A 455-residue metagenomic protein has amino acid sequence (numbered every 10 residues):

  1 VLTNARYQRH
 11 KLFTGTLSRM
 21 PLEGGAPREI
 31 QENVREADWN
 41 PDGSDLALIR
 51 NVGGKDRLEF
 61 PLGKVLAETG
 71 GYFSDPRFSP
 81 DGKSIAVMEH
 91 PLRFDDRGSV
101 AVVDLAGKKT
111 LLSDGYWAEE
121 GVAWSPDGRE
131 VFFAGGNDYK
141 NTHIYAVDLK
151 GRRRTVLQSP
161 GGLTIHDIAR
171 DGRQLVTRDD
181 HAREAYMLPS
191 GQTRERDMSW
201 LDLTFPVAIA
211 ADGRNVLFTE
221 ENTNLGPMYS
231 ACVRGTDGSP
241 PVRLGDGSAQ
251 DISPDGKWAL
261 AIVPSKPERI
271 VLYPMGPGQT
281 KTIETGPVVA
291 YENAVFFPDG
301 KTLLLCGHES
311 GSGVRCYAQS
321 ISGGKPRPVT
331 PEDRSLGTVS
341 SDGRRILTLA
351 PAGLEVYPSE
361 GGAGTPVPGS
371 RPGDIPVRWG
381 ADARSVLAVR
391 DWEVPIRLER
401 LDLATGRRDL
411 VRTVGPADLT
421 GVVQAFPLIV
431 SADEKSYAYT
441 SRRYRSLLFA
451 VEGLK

Functional and structural regions predicted by a protein language model:
V1-R6, R28-I49, A67-H90, D95 (+10 more regions): Conserved beta-propeller blade repeats
R6-Q8, L22, N51-V52, H90-R93 (+14 more regions): Short polar/acidic secondary-structure junctions
R9-S18, G53-E59, D95-A101, Y139-Y145 (+7 more regions): Structural motif
P21-G25, F60-G63, D104-K108, D148-R152 (+7 more regions): Short loop/turn segments that connect beta-strands within beta-propeller blades
A185, Q424-K455: Blade-level signature of beta-propeller repeat domains, shared across WD40, Kelch, NHL, RCC1 and BNR/Asp-box propellers
T365, D382, A388, G406-R408: Low-complexity, Gly/Pro
L401, R407-D409, V414-T420, S441-Y444 (+1 more regions): Residue-level "micro-hotspots" composed of small/polar
